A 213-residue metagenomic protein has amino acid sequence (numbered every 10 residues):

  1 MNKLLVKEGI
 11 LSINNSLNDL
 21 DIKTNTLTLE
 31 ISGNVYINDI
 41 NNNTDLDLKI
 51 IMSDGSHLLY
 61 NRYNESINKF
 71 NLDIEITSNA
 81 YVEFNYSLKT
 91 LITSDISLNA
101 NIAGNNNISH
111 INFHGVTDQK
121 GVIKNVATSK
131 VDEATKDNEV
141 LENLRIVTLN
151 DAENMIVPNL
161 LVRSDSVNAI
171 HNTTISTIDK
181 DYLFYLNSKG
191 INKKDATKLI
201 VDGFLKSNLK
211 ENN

Functional and structural regions predicted by a protein language model:
N2-I191, L205-S207: Conserved beta-strand/loop scaffold segments within soluble protein domains that form the structured core and edges
V201-N213: Short arginine-rich
